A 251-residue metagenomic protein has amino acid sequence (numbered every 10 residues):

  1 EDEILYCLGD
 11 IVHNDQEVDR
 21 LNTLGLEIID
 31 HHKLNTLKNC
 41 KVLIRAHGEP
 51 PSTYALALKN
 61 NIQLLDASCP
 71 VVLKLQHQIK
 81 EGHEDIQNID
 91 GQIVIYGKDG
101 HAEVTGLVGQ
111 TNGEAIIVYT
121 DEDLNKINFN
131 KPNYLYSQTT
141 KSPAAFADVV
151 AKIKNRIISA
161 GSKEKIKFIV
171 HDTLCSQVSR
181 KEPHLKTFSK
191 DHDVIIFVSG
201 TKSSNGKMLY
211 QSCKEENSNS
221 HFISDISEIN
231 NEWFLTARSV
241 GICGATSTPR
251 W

Functional and structural regions predicted by a protein language model:
E1-W251: The feature marks the mature, well-folded catalytic cores of soluble enzymes
